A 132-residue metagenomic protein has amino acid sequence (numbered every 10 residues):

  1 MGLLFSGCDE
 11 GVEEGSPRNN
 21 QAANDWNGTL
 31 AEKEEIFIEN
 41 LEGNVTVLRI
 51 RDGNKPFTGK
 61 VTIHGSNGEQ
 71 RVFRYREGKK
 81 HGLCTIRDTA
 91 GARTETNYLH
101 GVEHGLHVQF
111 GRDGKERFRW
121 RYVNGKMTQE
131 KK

Functional and structural regions predicted by a protein language model:
G2-K132: Glycine/tyrosine- and acidic-biased, solvent-exposed loop/turn segments at the edges of beta-strands
